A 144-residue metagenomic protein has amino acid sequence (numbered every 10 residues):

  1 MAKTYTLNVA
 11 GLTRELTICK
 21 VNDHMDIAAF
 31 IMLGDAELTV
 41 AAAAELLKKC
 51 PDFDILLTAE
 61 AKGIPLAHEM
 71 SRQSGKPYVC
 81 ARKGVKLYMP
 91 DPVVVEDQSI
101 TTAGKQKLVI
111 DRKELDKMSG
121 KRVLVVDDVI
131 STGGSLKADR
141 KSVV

Functional and structural regions predicted by a protein language model:
M1-D52: Active-site-facing substrate-recognition patch
F53-E60: Short glycine-rich phosphate-binding loop at a beta-alpha junction
E60-L66: Gly/Ser/Thr-rich loops at beta-strand to alpha-helix junctions that form or flank small-molecule/cofactor-binding
L66-S74: Short Gly/Thr/Asp-enriched flexible loops that form oxyanion-binding sites at enzyme active sites
K76-V123: Short, glycine/charge-rich flexible loops or terminal/linker lids adjacent to PRPP-binding catalytic cores
D127-R140: Acidic, divalent-metal-coordinating active-site segment for phosphoryl/phosphodiester hydrolysis, typified by short
V143-V144: Conserved small/polar residues in nucleotide/adenosyl-binding loops
